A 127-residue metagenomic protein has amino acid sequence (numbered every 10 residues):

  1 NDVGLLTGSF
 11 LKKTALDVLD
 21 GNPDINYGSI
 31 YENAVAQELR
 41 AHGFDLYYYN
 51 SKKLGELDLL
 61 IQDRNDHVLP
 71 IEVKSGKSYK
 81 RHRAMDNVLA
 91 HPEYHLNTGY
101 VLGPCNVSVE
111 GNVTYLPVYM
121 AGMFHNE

Functional and structural regions predicted by a protein language model:
N1-E127: A cross-kingdom feature that marks ATP-driven nucleic-acid transaction machinery
